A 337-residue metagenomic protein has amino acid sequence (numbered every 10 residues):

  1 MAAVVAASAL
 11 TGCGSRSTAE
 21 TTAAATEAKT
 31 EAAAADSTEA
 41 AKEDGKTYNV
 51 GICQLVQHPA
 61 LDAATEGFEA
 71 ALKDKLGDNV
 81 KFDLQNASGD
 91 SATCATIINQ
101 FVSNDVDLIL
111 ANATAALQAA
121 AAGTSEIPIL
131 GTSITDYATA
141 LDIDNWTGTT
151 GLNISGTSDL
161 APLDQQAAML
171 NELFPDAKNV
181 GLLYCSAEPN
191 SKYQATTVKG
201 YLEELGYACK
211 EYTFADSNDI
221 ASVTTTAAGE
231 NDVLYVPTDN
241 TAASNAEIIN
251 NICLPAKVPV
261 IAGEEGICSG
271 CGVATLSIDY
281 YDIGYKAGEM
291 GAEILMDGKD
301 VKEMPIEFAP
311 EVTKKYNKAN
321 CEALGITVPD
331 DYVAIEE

Functional and structural regions predicted by a protein language model:
M1-T11: Sec-dependent bacterial lipoprotein signal peptides
L10-T26: Bacterial lipoprotein signal-peptidase II cleavage site
K42-G45, Y137-N179, I278-K299: Hydrophobic alpha-helical segments within soluble ligand-binding/sensing domains
E43-E69, K75-G77, D83-T93, A187-S191 (+1 more regions): Extracytoplasmic "Venus flytrap"
V50, F68, S155-L202, D300 (+1 more regions): An alpha-beta-alpha
L84-D144, D239-G263: Beta-alpha junction/loop-to-helix N-cap segments that form part of ligand/metal-binding clefts
P189-V258, E264: Pocket-lining segment of extracytoplasmic ligand-binding domains
I267-A319: Flexible loop/turn connectors
